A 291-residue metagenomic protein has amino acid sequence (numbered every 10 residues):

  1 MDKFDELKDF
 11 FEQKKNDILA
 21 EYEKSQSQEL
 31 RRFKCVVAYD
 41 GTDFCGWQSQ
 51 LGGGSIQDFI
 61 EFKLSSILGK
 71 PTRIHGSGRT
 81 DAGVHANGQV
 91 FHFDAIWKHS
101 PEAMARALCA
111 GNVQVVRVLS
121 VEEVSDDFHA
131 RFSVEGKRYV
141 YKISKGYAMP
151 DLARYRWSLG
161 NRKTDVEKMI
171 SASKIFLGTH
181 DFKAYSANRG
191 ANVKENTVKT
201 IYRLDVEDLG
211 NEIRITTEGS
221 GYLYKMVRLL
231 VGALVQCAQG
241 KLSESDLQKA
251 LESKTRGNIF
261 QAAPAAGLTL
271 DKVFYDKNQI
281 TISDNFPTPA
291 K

Functional and structural regions predicted by a protein language model:
D2-K291: Structured-RNA-binding interfaces characteristic of tRNA pseudouridine synthases
